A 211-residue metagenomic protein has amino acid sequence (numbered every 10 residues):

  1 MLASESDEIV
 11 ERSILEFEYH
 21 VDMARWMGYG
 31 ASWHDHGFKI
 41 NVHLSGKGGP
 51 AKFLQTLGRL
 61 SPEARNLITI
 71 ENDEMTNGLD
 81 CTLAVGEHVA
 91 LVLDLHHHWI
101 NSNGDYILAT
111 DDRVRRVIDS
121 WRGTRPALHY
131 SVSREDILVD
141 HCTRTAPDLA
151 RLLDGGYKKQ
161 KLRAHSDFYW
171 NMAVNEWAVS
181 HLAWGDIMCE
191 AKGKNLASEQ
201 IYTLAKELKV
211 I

Functional and structural regions predicted by a protein language model:
M1, L44-G48, N72-T76, L95-W99 (+2 more regions): Active-site-proximal loop/turn and secondary-structure-junction residues that shape catalytic pockets, frequently
M1-A90: Active-site acidic/histidine proton-transfer and metal-coordination neighborhood in alpha/beta enzyme cores
S13, D94, I187: Conserved, mostly hydrophobic/aromatic
I70, L93, C189: Active-site flanking residues adjacent to catalytic metal/cofactor-binding acidic residues
V89-A90, I100-I211: Histidine-acidic metal/acid-base catalytic patches
